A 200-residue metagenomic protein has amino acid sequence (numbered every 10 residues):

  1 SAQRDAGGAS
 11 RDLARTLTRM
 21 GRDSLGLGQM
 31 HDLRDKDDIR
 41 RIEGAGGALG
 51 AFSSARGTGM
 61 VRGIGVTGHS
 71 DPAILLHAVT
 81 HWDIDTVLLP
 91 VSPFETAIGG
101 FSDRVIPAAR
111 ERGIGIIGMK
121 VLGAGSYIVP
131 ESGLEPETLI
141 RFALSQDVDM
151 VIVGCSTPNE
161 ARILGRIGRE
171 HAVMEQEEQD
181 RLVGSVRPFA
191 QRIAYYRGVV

Functional and structural regions predicted by a protein language model:
S1, D37, Q146-D149: Residue-level detector of alpha-helix boundaries and kinks
Q3-P93, A97-G100, R104, R110-I117: Glycine/proline-rich, positively charged, aromatic-decorated active-site loop/lid region on the catalytic face
T80-H81, G100-V200: Structured C-terminal cap/extension of enzyme domains
